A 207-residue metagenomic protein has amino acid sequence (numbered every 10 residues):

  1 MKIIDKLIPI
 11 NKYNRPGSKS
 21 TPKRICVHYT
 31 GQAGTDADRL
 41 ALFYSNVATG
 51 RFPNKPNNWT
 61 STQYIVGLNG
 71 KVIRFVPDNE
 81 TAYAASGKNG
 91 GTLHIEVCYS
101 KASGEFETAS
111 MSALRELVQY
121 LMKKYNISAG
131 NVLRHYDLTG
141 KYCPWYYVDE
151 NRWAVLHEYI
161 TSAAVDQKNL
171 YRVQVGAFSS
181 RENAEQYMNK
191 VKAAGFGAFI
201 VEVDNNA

Functional and structural regions predicted by a protein language model:
M1-L7, N14-K19, I25, L93 (+2 more regions): Basic/polar, cationic surfaces and motifs that engage anionic cell-wall and phosphate/carboxylate ligands
M1-S86: N-terminal catalytic cores of peptidoglycan-degrading enzymes
R24-H28, T62-V66, K71-V76, T92-V97 (+3 more regions): Structural recognition of the beta-strand scaffold that forms the well-ordered cores of secreted hydrolase catalytic
Y29, L121-Y125, V191, G195: Sec/Tat-exported extracytoplasmic proteins
G31-T35, N69-I73, D78-Y83, Y99-G104 (+3 more regions): Solvent-exposed loop/turn segments at secondary-structure junctions within structured extracellular/periplasmic domains
N57, K88, S103-M111, R181-A184: Solvent-exposed, acidic/flexible segments
W59, G67, I127, A193-G195: Short, well-ordered coil/turn elements that cap or connect secondary structure elements
V165-A207: Solvent-exposed beta-strand motifs enriched in subsets of small alpha/beta binding domains, especially certain
